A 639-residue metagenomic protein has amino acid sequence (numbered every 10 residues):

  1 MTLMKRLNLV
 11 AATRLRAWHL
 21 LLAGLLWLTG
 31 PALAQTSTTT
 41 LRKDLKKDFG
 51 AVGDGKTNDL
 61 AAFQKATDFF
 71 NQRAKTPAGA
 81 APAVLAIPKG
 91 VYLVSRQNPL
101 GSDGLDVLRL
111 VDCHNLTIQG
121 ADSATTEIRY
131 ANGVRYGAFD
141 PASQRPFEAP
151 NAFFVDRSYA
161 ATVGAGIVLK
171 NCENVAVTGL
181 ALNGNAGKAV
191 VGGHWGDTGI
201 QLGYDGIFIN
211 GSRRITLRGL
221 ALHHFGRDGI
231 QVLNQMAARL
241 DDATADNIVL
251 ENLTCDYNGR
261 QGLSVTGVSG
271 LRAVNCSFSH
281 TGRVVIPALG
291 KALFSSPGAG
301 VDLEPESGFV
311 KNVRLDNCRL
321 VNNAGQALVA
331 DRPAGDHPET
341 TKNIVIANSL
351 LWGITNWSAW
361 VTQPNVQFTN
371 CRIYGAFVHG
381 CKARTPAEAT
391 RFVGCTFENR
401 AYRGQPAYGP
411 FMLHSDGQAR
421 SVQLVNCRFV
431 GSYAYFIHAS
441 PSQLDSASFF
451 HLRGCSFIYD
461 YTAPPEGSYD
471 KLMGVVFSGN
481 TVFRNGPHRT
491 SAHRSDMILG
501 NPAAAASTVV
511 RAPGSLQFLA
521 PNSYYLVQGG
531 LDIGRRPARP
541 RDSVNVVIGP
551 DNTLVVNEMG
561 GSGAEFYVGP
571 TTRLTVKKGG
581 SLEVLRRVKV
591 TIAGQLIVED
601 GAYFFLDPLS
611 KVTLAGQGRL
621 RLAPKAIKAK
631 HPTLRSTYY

Functional and structural regions predicted by a protein language model:
M1-L15: N-terminal secretory signal peptides that target proteins for export/translocation
W18-T29: Bacterial N-terminal signal peptides
L33-Q64, A503-A506: Right-handed parallel beta-helix/beta-solenoid
A51-A61, N115-L202, R535, V547-R586 (+5 more regions): Right-handed parallel beta-helix/beta-spiral solenoid domain characteristic of secreted/periplasmic
L60, Q64-D68, A74-T117, A121-R135 (+7 more regions): N-terminal extracellular ligand-recognition/capping segment immediately after the signal peptide
K75-T76, R96-N98, R129-G133, A186-G192 (+21 more regions): Short glycine/acidic-rich loop motifs that flank beta-strands on beta-rich extracellular proteins
N115, Q119-A124, E173-G184, R213-H224 (+19 more regions): Right-handed parallel beta-helix
F153-K170, G187-G211, R227-D228, L240-D242 (+4 more regions): Right-handed parallel beta-helix
